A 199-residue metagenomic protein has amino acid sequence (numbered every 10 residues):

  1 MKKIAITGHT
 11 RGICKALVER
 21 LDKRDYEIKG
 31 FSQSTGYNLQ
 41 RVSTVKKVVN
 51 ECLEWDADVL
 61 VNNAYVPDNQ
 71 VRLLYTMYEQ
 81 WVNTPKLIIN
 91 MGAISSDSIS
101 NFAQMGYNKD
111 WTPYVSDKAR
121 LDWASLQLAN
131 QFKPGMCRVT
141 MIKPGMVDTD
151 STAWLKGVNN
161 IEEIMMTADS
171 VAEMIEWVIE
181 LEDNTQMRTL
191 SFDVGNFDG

Functional and structural regions predicted by a protein language model:
I6-R20: N-terminal Rossmann NAD(P)H-binding glycine-rich loop of SDR-like oxidoreductase domains
T7, A57-V66, L87-G92, T140: Rossmann-fold scaffold of SDR-type NAD(P)-dependent oxidoreductases
H9, K23-G36: Conserved glycine-rich Rossmann-like NAD(P)H-binding loop of the short-chain dehydrogenase/reductase
F31-K47, V66: Rossmann-fold cofactor-recognition segment
S43-W55, Y75-E79: Conserved amphipathic alpha-helix within the SDR
Y65, N69, Q80-P134, M146: Catalytic loop of short-chain dehydrogenase/reductase
N130-N159: Flexible, glycine-rich beta-alpha linker
M141, V158-G199: C-terminal helical subdomain
